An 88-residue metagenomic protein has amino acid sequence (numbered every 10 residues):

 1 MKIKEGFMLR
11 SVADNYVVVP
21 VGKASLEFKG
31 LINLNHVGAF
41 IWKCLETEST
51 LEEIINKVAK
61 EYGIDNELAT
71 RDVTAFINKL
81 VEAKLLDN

Functional and structural regions predicted by a protein language model:
M1-A39, K43-E46: Acidic, low-complexity/disordered tracts enriched in E/D and polar residues
G30-N88: Long, charge-rich, low-complexity alpha-helical segments
